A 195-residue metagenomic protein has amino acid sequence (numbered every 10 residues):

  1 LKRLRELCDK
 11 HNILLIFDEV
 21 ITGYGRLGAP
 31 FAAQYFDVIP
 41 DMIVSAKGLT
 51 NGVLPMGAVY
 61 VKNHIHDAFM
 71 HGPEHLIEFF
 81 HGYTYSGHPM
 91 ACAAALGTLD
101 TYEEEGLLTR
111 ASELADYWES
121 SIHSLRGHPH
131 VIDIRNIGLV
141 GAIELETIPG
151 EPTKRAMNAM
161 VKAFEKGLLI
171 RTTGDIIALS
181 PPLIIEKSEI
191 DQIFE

Functional and structural regions predicted by a protein language model:
L1-E195: Conserved N-terminal phosphate-binding loop of PLP-dependent enzymes in the Aspartate aminotransferase
